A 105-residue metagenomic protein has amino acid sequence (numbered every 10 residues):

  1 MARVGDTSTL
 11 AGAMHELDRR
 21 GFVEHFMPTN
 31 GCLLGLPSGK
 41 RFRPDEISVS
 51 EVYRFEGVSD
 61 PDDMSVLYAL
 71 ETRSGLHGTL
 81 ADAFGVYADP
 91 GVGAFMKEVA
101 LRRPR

Functional and structural regions predicted by a protein language model:
M1-R105: Polybasic/polar functional segments that serve as interface/processing modules
